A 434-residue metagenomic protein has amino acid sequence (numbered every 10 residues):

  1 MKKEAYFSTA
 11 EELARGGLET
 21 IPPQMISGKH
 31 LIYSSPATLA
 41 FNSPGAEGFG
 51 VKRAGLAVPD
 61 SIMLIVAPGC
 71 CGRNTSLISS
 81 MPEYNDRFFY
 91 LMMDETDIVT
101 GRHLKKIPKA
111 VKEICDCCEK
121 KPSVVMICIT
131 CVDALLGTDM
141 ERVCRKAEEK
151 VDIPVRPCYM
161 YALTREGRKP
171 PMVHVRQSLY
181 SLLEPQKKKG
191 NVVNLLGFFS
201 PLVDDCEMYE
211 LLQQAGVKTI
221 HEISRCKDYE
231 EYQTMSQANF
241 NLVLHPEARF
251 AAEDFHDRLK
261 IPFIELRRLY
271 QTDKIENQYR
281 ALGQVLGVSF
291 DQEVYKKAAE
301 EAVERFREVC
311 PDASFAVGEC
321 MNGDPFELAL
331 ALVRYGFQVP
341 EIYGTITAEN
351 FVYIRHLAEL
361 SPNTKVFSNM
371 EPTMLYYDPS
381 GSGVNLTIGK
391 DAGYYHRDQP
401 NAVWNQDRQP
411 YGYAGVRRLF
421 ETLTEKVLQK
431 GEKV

Functional and structural regions predicted by a protein language model:
M1-V434: An N-terminal assembly and electron-transfer interface module characteristic of large anaerobic redox and radical
